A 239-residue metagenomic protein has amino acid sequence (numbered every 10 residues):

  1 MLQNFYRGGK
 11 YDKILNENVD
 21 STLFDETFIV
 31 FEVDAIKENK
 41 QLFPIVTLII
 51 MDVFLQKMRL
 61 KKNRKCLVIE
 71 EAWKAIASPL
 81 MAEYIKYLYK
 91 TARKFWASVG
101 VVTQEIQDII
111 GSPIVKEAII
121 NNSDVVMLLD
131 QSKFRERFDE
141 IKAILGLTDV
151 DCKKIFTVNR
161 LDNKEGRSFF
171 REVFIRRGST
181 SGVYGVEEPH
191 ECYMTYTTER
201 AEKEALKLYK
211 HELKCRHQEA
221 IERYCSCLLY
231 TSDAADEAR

Functional and structural regions predicted by a protein language model:
M1-A97, N163-G166, S232: P-loop NTPase motor domains
L2-Q3, D12, I120, F138-K142 (+4 more regions): Generic detector of well-ordered alpha-helical segments enriched in charged/polar residues, highlighting helical
N4-F28, F170-F174, S181-V183, E212-L229: GHKL/Histidine-kinase-like ATPase module
E32, F174-R176, G185-E187: Residues in well-ordered beta-strands of folded domains
D34-E38, A72-K74, I106-Q107, K133-F134 (+2 more regions): Short, glycine-/Ser/Thr-/acidic-enriched flexible segments
L80, Y84-G182: Conserved ATP-driven motor cores of ASCE-family P-loop NTPases powering translocation/secretion/packaging/pilus
Y184-Q218: Charge-patterned, long linear interaction tracts outside catalytic cores
Y230-R239: Single conserved hydrophobic/aromatic residue that forms the stacking wall/gate of nucleotide- or nucleobase-binding
